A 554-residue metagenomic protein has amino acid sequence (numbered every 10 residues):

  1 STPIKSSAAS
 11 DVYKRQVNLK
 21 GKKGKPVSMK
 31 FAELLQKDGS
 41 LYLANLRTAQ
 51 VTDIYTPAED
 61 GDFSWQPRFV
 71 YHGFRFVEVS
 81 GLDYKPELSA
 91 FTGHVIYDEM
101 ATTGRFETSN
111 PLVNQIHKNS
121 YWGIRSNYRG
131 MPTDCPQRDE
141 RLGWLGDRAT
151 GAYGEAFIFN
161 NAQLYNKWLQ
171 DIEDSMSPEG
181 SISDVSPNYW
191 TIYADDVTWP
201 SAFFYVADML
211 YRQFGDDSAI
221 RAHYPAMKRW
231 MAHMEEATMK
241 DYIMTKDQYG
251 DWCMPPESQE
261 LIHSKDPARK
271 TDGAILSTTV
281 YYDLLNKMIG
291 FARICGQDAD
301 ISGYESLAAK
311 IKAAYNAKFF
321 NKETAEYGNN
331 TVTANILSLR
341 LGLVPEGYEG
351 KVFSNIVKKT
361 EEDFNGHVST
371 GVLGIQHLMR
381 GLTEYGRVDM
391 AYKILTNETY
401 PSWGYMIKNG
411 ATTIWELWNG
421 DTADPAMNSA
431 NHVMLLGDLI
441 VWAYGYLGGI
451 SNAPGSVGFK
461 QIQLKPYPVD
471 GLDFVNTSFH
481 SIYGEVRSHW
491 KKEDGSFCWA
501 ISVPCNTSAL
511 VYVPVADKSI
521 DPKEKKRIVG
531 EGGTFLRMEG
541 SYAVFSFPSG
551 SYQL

Functional and structural regions predicted by a protein language model:
S1, S7-R138, G146-D147, Q163-L164 (+4 more regions): Extracellular/oxidizing-compartment recognition motifs
S7, P67, F106-N110, R141 (+12 more regions): Hydrophobic alpha-helical scaffolding
K14-E33, F69, S80, D147-S175 (+4 more regions): Alpha-helical support elements that line or immediately flank enzyme active sites and cofactor-binding pockets
K37, S306, D389-L554: Non-catalytic C-terminal accessory modules of carbohydrate-active enzymes
Y42-A44, V51-D53, R129-C135, E179-F203 (+3 more regions): The feature captures the catalytic groove of carbohydrate-active enzymes
L82-A90, H117, F157-Q170, M176-E179 (+6 more regions): Structural helix-adjacent loops and short alpha-helical linkers that scaffold large soluble proteins
D363-Y405, N409: Repeat-solenoid scaffold signature
